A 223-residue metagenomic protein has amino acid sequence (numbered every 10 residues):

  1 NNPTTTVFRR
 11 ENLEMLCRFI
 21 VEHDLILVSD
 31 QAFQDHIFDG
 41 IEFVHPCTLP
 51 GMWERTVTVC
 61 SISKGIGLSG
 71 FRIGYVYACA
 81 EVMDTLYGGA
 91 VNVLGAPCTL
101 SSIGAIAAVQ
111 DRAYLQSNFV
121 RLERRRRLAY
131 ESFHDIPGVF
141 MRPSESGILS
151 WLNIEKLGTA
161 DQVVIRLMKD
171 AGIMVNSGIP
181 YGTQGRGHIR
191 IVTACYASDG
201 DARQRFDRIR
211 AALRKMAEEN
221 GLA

Functional and structural regions predicted by a protein language model:
N1-G40: Active-site phosphate-binding strand-loop segment of PLP-dependent enzymes
N2, D30, P46, T56 (+7 more regions): Generic structural signal for small/hydrophobic residues in well-ordered secondary structure, especially within
L49, W53-E123, R127-E131, A217: Conserved core segment of the aminotransferase class I/II
S63, P180-T183: AMP-binding (ANL) adenylation modules
I106, L122-Y130, M141-N153, G185: Conserved glycine-rich beta-strand-loop-beta hairpin in the small C-terminal domain of fold type I
P137-M141, M174-I179: A short linear hydrophobic-aromatic micro-motif
R166-V175, G182-A223: PLP-dependent enzyme catalytic core of the Aspartate aminotransferase-like
